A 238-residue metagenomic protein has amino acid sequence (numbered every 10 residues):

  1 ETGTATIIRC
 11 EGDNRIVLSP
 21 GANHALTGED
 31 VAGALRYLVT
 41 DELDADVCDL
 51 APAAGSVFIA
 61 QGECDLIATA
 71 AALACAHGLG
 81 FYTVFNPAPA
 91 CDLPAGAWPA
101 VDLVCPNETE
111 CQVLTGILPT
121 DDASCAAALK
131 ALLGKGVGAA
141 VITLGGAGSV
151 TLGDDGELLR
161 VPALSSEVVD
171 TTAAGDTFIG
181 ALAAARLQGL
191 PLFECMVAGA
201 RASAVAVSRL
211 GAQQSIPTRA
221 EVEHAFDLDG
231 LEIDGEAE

Functional and structural regions predicted by a protein language model:
E1-S56, E223-E238: Conserved N-terminal subdomain of the carbohydrate kinase-like
E1-T2, N86-A88, V141-L144: Beta-strand->loop->alpha-helix junctions that form or flank phosphate-binding loops in nucleotide-handling enzymes
G3, R9, T69, E108-C111 (+3 more regions): A general structural signal for well-ordered alpha-helical segments in protein cores
A5, D13-I16, S56-V57, Y82-T83 (+4 more regions): Structural motif
S19, G116, V197: Phosphate-coordinating loops and pocket residues in cytosolic domains that bind phosphorylated ligands
P20-H24, P87-A90, T109-C111, L164-S166: Short, acidic/turn-prone active-site loops that include or flank metal/cofactor- and phosphate-binding residues
A34-V39, D44-V47, A51-A127, A147-S149: Conserved beta-alpha-beta core of the PfkB/ribokinase-like small-molecule kinase fold
C91-A97, D122-E238: Conserved phosphate-binding/catalytic region of the ribokinase-like
